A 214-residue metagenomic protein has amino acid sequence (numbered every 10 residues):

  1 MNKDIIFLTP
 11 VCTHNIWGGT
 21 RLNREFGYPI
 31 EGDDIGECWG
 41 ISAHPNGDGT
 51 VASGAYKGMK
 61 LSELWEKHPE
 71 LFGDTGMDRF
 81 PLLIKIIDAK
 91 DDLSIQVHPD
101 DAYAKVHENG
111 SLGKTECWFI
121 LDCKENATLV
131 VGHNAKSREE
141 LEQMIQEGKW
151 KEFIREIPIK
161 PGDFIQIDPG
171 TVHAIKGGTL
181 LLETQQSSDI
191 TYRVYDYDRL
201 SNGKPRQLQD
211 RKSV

Functional and structural regions predicted by a protein language model:
M1-K136, D198-K212: Transition-metal
G49-A52, K105-V106, T128-V130, D168 (+3 more regions): Short helix/loop capping segments that flank catalytic or ligand/cofactor-binding pockets
I95, I159-G177, Q186: Conserved metal-binding segment of the jelly-roll/cupin
D101, S111, D122-P161, Q166: Intrinsically disordered, low-complexity linker/loop segments enriched in Gly/Pro and charged/polar residues
T115, K176-T179: Short edge beta-strand segments in beta-sheet-rich domains
E125, H173, D189: Surface-exposed, flexible loop/turn segments at secondary-structure boundaries
V130-E152, L181-K212: Double-stranded beta-helix
